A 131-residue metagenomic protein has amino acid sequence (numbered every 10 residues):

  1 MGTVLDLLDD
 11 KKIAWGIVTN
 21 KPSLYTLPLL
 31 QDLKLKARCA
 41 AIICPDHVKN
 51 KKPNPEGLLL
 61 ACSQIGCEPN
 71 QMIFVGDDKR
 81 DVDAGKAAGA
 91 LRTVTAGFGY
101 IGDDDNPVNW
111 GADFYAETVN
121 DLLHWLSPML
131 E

Functional and structural regions predicted by a protein language model:
M1-I17, S23-L27, P55, N70-Q71: Short, acidic loop-to-helix structural element flanking the phosphoryl-transfer center in phosphate-processing enzymes
G2-D10, C62, V82-A87: Surface-exposed amphipathic alpha-helices with a cationic face
D6-L7, K36-A40, E68: Conserved H-loop
W15, N50, F74-V75, Y115: Conserved SAM-binding loop
K36-N50: A short, structured active-site edge motif that brings together acidic residues
K51-V82: Conserved Lys-Pro-Asp/Glu-containing loop-to-beta segment of HAD-superfamily phosphomonoesterases, centered on
I73-F114: Acidic, Mg2+-coordinating phosphoryl-transfer loop and its flanking beta/alpha structural elements, shared across
L122-E131: Short amphipathic alpha-helix with an adjacent loop that forms part of the alpha/beta core around
